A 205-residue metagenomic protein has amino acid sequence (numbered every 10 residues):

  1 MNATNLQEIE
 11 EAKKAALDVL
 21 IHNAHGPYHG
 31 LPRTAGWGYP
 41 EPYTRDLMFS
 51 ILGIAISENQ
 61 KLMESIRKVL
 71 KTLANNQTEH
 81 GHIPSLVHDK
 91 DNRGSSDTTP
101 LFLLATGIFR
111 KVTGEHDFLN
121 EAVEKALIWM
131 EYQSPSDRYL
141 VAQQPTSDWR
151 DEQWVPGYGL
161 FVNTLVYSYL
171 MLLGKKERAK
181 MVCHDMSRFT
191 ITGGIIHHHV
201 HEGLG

Functional and structural regions predicted by a protein language model:
M1-P42, E64-K68, D185-I191: Low-complexity, Ser/Thr/Pro/Gly-enriched N-terminal "stalk/linker" regions
E8, F118, A122, R178: Soluble or luminal CAZymes and related metallo-dependent hydrolases
E11-A12, H80, P84, R138-Q144 (+2 more regions): Catalytic cores of carbohydrate-active enzymes
D18-G30, L73-G81, L140-T146: Active-site-adjacent bridging/hinge elements
V19, L73, F109, A126 (+4 more regions): Alpha-helical solenoid scaffolds that mediate protein-protein interactions, centered on TPR/SEL1-like repeats but also
V19-N23, E115-F118, Y169-E177: Alpha-helix C-terminal capping segments
L31-G38, S85-K90, D148-P156: Active-site-adjacent structural elements in folded domains
P40-L47, I51-D137, L160-N163: Aromatic-rich carbohydrate-recognition surfaces in CAZymes
